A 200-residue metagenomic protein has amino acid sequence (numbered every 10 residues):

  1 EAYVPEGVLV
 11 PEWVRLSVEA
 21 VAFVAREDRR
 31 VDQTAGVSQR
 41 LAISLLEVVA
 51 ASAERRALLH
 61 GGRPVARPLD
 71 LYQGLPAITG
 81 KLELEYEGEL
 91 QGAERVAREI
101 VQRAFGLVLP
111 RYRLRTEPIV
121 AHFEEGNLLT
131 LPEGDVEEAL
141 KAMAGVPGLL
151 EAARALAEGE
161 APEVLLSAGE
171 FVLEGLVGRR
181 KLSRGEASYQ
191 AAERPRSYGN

Functional and structural regions predicted by a protein language model:
E1-V65: Conserved AAA+ ATPase small/helical "lid" subdomain
E54-N200: C-terminal engagement/docking regions of AAA+ P-loop ATPases
